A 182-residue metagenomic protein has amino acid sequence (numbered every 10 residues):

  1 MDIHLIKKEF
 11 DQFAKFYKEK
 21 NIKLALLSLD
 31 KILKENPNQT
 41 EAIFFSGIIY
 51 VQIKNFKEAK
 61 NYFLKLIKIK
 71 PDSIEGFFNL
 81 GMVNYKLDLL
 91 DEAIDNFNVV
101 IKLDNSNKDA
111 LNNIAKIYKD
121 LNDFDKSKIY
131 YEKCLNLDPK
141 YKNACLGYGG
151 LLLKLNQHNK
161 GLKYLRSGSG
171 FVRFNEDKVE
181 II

Functional and structural regions predicted by a protein language model:
L5-E35, F45-Q52: Alpha-helical segment of the N-proximal tetratricopeptide repeat
I6, T40-E41, I74-E75, K108-D109 (+2 more regions): Helix-start (N-cap) detector for alpha-helical repeat units in TPR-like alpha-solenoids, especially tetratricopeptide
E35, I69, L103, L137 (+1 more regions): Structural marker of alpha-solenoid helical repeat scaffolds
